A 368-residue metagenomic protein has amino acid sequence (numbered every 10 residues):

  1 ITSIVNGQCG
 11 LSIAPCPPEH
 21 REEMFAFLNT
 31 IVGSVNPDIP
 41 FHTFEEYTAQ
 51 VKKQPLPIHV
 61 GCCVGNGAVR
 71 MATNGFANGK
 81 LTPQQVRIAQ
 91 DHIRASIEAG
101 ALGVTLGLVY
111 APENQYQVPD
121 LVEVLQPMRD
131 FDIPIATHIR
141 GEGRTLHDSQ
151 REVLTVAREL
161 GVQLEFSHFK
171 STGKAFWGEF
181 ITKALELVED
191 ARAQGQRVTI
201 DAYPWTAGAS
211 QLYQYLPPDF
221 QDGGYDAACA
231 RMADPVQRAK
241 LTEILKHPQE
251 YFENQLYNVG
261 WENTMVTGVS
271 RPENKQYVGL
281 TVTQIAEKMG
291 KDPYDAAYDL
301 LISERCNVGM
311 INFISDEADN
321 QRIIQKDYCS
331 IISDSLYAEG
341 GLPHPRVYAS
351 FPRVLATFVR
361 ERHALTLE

Functional and structural regions predicted by a protein language model:
I1-D38: Metal-associated gating/positioning segment near the N- to mid-region
I4-N6, T105, A136-T137, E165-S167: Short hydrophobic alpha-helical runs that function as membrane-insertion/retention elements
L11-P15, E142-R144, G173-K174, T206-A207: Short gly/pro/ser/thr-enriched loop/turn and capping motifs at secondary-structure boundaries
P37-E46, K240: Core domains of carbohydrate- and sulfate-ester-processing enzymes
F44, V118-L121, Q150, I181-L185 (+1 more regions): Amphipathic alpha-helical segments in well-structured domains
V51, L56-H59, C63-P83, A89-Y110 (+4 more regions): Active-site neighborhoods of metal-dependent hydrolases
A95-V153: Divalent metal-binding pocket/active-site signature
L365-E368: C-terminal amphipathic alpha-helical interaction region
